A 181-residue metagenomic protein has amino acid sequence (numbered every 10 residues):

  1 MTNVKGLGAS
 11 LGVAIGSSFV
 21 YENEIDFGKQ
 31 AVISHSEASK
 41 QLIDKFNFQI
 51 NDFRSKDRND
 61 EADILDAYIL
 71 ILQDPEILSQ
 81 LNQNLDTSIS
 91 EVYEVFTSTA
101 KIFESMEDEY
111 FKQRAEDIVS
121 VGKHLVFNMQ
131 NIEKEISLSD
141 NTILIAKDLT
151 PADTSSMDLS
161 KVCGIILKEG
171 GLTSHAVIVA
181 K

Functional and structural regions predicted by a protein language model:
M1-K181: Non-catalytic, soluble scaffold/interaction modules
